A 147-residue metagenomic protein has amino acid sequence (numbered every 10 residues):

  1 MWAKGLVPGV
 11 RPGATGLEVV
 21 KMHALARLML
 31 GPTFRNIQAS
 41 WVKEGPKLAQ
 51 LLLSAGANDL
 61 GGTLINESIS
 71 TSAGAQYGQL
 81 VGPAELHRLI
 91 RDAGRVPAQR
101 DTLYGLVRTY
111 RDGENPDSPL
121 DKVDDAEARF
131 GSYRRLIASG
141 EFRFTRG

Functional and structural regions predicted by a protein language model:
M1-G147: Auxiliary Fe-S-binding modules of radical SAM enzymes
